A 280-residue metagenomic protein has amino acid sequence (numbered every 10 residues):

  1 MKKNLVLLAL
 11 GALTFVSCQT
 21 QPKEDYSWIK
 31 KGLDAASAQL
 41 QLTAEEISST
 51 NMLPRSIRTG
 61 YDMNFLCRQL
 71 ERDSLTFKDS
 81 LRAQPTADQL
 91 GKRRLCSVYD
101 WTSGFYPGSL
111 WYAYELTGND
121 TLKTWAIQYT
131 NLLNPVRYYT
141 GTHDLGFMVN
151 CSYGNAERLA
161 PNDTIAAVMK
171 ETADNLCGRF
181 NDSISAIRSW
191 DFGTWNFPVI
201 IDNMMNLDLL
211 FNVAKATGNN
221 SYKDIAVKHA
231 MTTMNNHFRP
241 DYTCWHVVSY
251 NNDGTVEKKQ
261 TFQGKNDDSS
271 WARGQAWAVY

Functional and structural regions predicted by a protein language model:
M1-E24: Bacterial Sec-dependent N-terminal signal peptides
Q21-Y280: Glycan-recognition and catalytic cores of secretory/periplasmic carbohydrate-active enzymes
